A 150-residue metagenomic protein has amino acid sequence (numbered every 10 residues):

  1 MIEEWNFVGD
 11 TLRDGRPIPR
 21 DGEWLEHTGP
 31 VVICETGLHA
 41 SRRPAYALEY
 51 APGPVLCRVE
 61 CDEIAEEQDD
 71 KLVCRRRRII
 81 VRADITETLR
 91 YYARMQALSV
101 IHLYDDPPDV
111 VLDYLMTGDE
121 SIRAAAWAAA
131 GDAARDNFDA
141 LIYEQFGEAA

Functional and structural regions predicted by a protein language model:
M1-A150: Short, glycine-biased loop/turn motifs at secondary-structure junctions and in low-complexity Ser/Thr/Pro-rich termini
